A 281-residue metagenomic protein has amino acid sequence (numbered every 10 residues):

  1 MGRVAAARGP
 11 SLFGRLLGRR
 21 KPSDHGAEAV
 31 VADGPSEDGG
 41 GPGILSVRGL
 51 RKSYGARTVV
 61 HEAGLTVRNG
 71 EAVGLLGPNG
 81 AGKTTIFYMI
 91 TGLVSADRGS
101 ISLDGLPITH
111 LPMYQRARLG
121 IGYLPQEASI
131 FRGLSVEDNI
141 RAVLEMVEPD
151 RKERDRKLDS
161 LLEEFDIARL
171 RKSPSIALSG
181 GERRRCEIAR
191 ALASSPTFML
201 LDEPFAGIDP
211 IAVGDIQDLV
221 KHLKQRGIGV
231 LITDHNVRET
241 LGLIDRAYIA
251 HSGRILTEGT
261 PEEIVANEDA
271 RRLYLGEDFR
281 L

Functional and structural regions predicted by a protein language model:
L76-P78: The feature captures the beta-strand-to-loop junction immediately N-terminal to the Walker
T91: Helix-to-loop junction immediately C-terminal to a conserved catalytic motif
L106, K152-L170, Q217-K221: Conserved ABC ATPase "signature" region
P174-L178, E182: Conserved ABC ATPase signature
S195: Conserved catalytic motifs of ABC-family nucleotide-binding domains
M199-E203: Catalytic Walker B motif of ABC-type/P-loop ATPase nucleotide-binding domains
